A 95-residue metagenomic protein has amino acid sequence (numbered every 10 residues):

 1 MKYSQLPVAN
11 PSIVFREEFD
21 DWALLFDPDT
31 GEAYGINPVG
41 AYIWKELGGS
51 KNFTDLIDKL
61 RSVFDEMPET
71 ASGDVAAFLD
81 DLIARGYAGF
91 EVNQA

Functional and structural regions predicted by a protein language model:
M1-A41, K45, E91: Acidic, low-complexity/disordered tracts enriched in E/D and polar residues
D29-A95: Long, charge-rich, low-complexity alpha-helical segments
